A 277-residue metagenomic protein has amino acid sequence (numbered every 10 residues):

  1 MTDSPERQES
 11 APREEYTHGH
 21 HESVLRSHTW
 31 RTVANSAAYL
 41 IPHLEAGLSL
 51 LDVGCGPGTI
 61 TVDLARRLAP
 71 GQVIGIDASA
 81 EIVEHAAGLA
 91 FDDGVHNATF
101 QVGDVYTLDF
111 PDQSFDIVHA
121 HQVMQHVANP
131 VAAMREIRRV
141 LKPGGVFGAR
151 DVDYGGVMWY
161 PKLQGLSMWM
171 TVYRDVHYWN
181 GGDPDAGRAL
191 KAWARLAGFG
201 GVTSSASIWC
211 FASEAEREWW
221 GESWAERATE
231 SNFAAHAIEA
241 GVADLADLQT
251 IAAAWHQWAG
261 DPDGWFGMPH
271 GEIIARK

Functional and structural regions predicted by a protein language model:
S10-T32: Class I SAM-dependent methyltransferase Rossmann-like catalytic core, especially the SAM/SAH-binding loop
P12, S49-V53, P57-T107, A132: Class I SAM-dependent methyltransferase SAM/SAH-binding core
T29-L48, D63, R67: Conserved alpha-helix/loop element of class I SAM-dependent methyltransferases that forms part of the SAM/SAH-binding
Y106-I117: A short acidic, Gly/Pro-enriched loop at the edge of an enzyme's catalytic core that lines a small-molecule cofactor
D116-P130: A short SAM/SAH-binding and catalytic strip from SAM-dependent methyltransferases
V131-V146: A short glycine-rich, Lys/Arg-flanked "PGG" loop and its adjoining helix->strand segment in the class I
G148-R217: Conserved catalytic/acceptor-binding region of the Class I
G201-K277: Conserved Class I S-adenosyl-L-methionine
